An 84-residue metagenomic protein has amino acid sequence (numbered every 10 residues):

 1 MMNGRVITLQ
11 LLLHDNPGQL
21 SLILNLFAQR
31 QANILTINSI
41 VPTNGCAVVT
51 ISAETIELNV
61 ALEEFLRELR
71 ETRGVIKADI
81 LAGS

Functional and structural regions predicted by a protein language model:
M1-S84: A conserved regulatory-domain signal marking ACT and ACT-like small-molecule sensing domains and adjacent regulatory
